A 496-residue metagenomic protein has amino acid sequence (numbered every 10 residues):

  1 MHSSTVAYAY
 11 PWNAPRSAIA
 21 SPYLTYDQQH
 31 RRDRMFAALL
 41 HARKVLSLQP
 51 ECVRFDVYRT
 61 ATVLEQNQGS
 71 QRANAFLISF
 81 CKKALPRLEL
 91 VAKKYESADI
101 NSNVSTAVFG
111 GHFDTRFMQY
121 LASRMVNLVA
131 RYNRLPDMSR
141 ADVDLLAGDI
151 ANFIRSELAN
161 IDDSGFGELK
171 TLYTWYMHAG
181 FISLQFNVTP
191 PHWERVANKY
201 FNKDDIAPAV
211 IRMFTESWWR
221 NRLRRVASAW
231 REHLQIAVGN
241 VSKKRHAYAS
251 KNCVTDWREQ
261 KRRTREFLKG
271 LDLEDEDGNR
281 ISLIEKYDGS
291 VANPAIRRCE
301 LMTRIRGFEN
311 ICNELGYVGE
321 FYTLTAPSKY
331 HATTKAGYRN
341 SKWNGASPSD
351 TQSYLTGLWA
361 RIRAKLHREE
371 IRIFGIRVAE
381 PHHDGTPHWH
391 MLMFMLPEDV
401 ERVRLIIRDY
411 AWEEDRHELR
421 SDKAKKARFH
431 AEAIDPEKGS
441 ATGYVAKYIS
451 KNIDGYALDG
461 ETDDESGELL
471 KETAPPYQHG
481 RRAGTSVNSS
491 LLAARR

Functional and structural regions predicted by a protein language model:
M1-G385, P397-R496: Right-hand nucleic-acid polymerase module
L392-F394: Short hydrophobic/aromatic beta-strand micro-patches that form the beta-sheet surface supporting nucleotide- or nucleic
